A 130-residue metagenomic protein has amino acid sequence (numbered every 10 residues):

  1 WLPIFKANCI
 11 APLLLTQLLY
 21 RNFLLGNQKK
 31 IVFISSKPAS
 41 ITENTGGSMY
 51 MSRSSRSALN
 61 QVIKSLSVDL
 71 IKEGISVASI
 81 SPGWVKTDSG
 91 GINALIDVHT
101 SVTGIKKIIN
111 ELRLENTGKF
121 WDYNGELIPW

Functional and structural regions predicted by a protein language model:
W1-K6, I10-L14, Y20-I71: Catalytic loop of short-chain dehydrogenase/reductase
T16, T87, T117: Ser/Thr-centric signal marking residues that sit in or immediately flank functional binding/regulatory motifs
N27-S36, I80-S89, N110: A short, hydrophobic/aromatic-rich structural module that often spans a beta strand with its adjoining loop
A39-I41, V68, K72-I96: Flexible, glycine-rich beta-alpha linker
S79-P82, G91-W130: C-terminal helical subdomain
